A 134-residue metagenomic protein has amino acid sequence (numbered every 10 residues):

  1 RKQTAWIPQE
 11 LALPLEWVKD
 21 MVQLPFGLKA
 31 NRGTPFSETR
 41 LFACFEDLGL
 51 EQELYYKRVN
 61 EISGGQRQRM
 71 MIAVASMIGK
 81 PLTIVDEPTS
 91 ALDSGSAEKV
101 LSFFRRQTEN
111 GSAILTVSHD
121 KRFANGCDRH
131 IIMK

Functional and structural regions predicted by a protein language model:
Q3, E10, E16-N31: Q-loop/switch helix immediately C-terminal to the Walker
F36-L54: Conserved ABC ATPase "signature" region
R58-Q66: Conserved ABC ATPase signature
A75-S76: ABC ATPase C-loop
T83-E87: Catalytic Walker B motif of ABC-type/P-loop ATPase nucleotide-binding domains
S94-S96: Helix N-cap at the start of a conserved alpha-helix in ABC-type nucleotide-binding domains
K99-L101: Conserved hydrophobic alpha-helix in the ABC-type ATPase nucleotide-binding domain
S112-V117: Conserved H-loop
